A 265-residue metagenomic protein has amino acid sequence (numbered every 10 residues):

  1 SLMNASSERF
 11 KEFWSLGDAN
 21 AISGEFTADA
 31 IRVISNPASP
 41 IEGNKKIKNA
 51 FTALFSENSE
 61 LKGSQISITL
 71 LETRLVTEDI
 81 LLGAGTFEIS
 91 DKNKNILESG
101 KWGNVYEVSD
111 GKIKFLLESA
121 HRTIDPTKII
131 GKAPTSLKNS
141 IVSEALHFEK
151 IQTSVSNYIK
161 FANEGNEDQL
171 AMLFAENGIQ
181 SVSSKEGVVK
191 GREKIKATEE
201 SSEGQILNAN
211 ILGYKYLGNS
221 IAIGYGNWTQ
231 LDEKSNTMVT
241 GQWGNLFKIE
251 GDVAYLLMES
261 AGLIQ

Functional and structural regions predicted by a protein language model:
S1-G24, I124-D168, M172: Short, low-complexity N-terminal intrinsically disordered segments enriched in polar/charged residues
A19-L75, D79, E167-S220: A solvent-exposed, acidic/Ser-Thr-rich amphipathic alpha-helical stretch
F26, N36, G85-F87, N104 (+5 more regions): A mature extracytoplasmic/lumenal domain signature
A38-P40, E88-S90, H121-I124, N177 (+3 more regions): Solvent-exposed loop/turn segments at secondary-structure junctions within structured extracellular/periplasmic domains
I47, F51, I68-R74, T86-I89 (+7 more regions): Hydrophobic/aromatic beta-strand elements that line small-molecule binding cavities or substrate pockets in beta-rich
E60, I89-L97, S202, Q230-M238: Short, cysteine-centered beta-strand-loop-beta hairpins and adjacent loop/turn segments enriched in charged/polar
T73-L81, E107-I113, Y214-A222, S235 (+1 more regions): A short, structured loop/turn motif at beta-sheet edges
L97-K132, T240-Q265: Short beta-strand edge/turn micro-motifs at domain boundaries
